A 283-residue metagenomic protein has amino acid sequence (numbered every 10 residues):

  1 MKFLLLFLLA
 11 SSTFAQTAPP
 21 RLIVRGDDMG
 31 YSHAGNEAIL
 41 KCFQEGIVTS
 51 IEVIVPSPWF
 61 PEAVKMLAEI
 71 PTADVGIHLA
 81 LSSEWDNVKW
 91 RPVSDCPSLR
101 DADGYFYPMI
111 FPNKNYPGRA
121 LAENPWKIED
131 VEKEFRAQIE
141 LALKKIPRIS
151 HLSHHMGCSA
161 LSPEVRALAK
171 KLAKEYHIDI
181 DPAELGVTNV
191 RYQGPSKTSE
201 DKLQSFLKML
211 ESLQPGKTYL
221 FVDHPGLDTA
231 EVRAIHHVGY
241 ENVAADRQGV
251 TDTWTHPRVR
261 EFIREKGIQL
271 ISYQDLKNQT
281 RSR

Functional and structural regions predicted by a protein language model:
F3-T13: Sec-dependent N-terminal signal peptides
T17-E84: Active-site beta->alpha N-cap acidic-glycine motif
D28, V75, L152, F221 (+1 more regions): Conserved, mostly hydrophobic/aromatic
M29, I54-P56, H78-E84, G157 (+4 more regions): Active-site beta-loop-alpha junctions enriched in small/polar residues
I39-E45, E62-D74, R91-Y105, L143-K144 (+1 more regions): Acidic (Asp/Glu)-rich catalytic clusters
V88-L121, H237-N242: Active-site gating loops and adjacent loop-to-helix segments of metal-dependent hydrolytic enzymes
A122-L207, E211-Q214: Catalytic domains of cell-wall/extracellular-matrix polysaccharide-remodeling enzymes, centered on de-N-acetylation
I180-A183, G239-R283: C-terminal domain-boundary segment and adjacent tail
